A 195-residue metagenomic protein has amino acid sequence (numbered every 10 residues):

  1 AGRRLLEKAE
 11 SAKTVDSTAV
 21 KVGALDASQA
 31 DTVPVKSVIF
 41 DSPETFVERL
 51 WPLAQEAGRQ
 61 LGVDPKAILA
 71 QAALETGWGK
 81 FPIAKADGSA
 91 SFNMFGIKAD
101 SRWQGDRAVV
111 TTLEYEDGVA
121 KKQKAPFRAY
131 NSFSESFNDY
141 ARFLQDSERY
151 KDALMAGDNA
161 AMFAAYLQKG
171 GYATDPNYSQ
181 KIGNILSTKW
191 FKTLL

Functional and structural regions predicted by a protein language model:
A1-L195: Catalytic cores of secreted/periplasmic lytic hydrolases that degrade extracellular macromolecules
